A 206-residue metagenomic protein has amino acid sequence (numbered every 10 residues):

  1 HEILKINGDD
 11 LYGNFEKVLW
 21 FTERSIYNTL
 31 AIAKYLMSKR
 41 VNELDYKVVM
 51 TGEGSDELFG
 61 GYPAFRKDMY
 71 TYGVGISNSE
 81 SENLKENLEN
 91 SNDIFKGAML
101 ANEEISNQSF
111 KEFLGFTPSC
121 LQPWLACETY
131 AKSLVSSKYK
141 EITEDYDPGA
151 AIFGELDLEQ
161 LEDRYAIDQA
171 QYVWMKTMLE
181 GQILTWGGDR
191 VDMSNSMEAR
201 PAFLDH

Functional and structural regions predicted by a protein language model:
H1-G149, G187-H206: ATP-dependent adenylate-handling active sites, centered on carboxylate activation for C-N bond formation
F15-L19, V173-L179: Short alpha-helical scaffolding segments that buttress acidic/His motifs in well-ordered protein cores
Y27, L161-W174: Structural motif
T29-A33, Q171, L179: Soluble or luminal CAZymes and related metallo-dependent hydrolases
Y146-L158: A short, charged helix-loop
M175-R190: Short Ser/Thr-interspersed hydrophobic loop/turn segments at strand-loop and sheet-helix junctions that line or gate
